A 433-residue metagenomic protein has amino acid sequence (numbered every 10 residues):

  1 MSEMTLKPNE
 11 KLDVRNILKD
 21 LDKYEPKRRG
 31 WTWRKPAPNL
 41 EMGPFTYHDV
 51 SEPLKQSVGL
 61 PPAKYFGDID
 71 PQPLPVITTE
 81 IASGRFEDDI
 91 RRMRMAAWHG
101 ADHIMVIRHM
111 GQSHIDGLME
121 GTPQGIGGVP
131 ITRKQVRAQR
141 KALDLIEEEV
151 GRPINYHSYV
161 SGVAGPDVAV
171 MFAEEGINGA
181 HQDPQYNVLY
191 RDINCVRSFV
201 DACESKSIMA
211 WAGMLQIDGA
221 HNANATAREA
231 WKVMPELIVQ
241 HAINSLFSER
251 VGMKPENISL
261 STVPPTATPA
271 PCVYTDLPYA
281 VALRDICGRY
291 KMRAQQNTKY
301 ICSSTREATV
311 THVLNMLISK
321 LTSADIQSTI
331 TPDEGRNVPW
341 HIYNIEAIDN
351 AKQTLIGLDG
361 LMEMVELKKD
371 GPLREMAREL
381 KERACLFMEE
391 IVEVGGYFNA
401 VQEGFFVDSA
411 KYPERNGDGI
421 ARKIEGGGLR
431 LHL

Functional and structural regions predicted by a protein language model:
M1-L433: Anaerobic metallocofactor- and corrinoid-dependent redox/one-carbon enzyme cores, especially those from methanogenesis
